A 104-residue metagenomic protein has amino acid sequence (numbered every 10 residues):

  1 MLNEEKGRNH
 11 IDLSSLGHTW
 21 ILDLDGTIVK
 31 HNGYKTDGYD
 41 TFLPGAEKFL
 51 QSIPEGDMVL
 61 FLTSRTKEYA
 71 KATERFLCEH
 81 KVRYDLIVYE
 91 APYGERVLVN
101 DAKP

Functional and structural regions predicted by a protein language model:
M1-P104: HAD-like aspartate-dependent phosphatase fold
